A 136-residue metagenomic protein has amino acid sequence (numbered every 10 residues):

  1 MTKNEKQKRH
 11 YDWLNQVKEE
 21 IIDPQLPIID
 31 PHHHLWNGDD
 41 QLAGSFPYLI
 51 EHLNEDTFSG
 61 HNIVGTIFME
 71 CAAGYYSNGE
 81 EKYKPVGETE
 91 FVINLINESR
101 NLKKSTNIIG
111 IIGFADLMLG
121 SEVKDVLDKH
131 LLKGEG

Functional and structural regions predicted by a protein language model:
M1-G136: Helix-coil boundary/capping segments in enzymes
